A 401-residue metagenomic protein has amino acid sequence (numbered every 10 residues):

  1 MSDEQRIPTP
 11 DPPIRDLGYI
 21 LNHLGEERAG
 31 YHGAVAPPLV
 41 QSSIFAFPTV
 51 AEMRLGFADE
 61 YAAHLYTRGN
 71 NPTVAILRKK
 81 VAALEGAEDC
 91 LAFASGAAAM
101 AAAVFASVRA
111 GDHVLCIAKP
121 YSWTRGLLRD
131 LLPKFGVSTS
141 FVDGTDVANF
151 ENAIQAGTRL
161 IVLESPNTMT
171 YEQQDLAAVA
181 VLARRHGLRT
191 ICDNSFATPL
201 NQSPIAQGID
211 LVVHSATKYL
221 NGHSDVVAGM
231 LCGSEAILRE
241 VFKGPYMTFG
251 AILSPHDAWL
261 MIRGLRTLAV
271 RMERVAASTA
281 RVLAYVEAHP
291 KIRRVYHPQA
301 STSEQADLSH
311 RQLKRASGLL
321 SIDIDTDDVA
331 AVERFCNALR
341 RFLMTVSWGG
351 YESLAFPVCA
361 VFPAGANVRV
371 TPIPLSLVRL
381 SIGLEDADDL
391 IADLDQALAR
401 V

Functional and structural regions predicted by a protein language model:
M1-Y61: N-terminal glycine-rich, Lys/His-bearing helix-loop that initiates the first secondary-structure elements of many
S2-E4, R129-D130, S138-S140, N152 (+4 more regions): PLP-dependent enzyme catalytic core of the Aspartate aminotransferase-like
S2-P12, L21-G30, D89-H289, Y296: Conserved PLP-enzyme active-site core in the AAT-like
I44, T49-A98, W123-L131: Conserved N-terminal alpha-helix of the aminotransferase class I/II PLP-enzyme fold
Y61, V226, R315-L319, L375-R379: Short, solvent-exposed beta-strand edge segments and adjacent coil->beta transition regions
M261-V270, G318-T326, V378-G383: Short, well-ordered beta-strand elements within core beta-sheets of diverse protein domains
A280-R340, M344-E352, A364-P372: Conserved small-domain helix->loop->beta segment predominantly found in fold-type I
